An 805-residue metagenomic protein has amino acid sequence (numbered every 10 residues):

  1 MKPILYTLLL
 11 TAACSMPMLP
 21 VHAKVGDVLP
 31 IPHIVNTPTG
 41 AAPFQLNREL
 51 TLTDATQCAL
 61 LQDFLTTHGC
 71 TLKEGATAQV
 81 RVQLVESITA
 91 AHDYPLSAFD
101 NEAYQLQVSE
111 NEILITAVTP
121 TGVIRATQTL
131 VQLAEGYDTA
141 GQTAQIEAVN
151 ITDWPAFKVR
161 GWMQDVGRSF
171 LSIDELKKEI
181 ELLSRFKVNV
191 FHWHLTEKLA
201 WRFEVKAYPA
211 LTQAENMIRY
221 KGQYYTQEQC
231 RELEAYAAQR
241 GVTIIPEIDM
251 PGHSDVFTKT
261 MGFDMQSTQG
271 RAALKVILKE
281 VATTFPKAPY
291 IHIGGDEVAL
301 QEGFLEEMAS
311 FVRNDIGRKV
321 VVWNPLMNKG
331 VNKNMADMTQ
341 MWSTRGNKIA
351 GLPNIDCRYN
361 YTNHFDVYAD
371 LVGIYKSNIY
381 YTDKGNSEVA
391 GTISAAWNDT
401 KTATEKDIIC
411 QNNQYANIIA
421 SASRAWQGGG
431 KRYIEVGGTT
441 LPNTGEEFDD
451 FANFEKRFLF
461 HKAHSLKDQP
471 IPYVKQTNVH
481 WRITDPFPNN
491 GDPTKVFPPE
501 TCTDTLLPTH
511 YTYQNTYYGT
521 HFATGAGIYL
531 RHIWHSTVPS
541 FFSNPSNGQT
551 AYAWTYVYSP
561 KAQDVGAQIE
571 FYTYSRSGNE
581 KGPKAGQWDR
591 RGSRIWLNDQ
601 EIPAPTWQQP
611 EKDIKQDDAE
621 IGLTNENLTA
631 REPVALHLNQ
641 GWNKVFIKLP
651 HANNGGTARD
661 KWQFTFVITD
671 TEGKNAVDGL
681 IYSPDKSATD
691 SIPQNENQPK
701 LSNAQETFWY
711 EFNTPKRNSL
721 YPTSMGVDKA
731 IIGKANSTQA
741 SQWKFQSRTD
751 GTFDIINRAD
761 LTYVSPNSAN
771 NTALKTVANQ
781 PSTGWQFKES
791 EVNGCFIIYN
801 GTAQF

Functional and structural regions predicted by a protein language model:
V21-P155, V322-M327, K333-M335, E455-K456 (+4 more regions): Acidic, contiguous N-terminal accessory segments
F99-Y290, E307, L623, V645: Feature activates predominantly on carbohydrate-active enzymes
F257-M338, W342-I349: Active-site neighborhood of glycoside hydrolase catalytic domains
K333-M335, S343-N478: Flexible, acidic glycine-rich loops studded with aromatic residues
N453-S543, R576, W607, K644-P693: Accessory carbohydrate-binding/adhesion or oligomerization-edge regions at the termini of glycan-active proteins
K561-A585: A short beta-strand element within beta-rich, extracytoplasmic domains of secreted/secretory-pathway proteins
N579-F664: Beta-strand-rich ligand-recognition modules
S691-F805: Lectin-like carbohydrate-binding module/patch detector with strong preference for beta-trefoil
